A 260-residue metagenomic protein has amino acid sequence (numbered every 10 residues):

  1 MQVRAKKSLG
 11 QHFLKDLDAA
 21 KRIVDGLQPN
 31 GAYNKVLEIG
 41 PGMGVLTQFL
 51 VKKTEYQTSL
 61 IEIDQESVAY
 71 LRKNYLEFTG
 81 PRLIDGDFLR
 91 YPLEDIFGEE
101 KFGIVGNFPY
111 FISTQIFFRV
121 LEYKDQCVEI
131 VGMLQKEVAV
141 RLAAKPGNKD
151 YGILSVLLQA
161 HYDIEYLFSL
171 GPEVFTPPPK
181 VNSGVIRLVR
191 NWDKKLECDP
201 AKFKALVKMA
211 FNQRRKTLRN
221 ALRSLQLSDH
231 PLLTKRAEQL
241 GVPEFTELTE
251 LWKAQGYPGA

Functional and structural regions predicted by a protein language model:
M1-A205, M209, E247-A260: Catalytic cores of RNA-modifying enzymes
R190, V207-A260: C-terminal lobe and adjacent flexible extensions of AdoMet/dcAdoMet transferase-like proteins
